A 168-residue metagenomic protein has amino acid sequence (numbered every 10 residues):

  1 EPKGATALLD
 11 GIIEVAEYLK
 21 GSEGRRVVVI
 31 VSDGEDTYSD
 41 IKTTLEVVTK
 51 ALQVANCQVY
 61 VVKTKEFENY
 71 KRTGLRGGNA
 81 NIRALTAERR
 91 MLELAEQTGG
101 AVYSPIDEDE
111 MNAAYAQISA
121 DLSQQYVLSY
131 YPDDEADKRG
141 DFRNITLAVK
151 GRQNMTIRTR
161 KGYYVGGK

Functional and structural regions predicted by a protein language model:
E1-K168: Scaffold/interface architecture of coatomer-like assemblies
